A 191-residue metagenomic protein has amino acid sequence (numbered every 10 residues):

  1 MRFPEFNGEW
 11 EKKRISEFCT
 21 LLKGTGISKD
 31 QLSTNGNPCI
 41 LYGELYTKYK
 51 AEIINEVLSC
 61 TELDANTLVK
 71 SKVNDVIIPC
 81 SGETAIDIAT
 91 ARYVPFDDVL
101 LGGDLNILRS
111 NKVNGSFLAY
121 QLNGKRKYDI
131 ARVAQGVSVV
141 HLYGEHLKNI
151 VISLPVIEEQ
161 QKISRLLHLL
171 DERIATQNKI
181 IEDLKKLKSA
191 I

Functional and structural regions predicted by a protein language model:
M1-G8, T176-I191: Short amphipathic coiled-coil heptad-repeat segments
M1-P4, K162-I174: Hydrophobic structural patches
R2, E62, N106-S110, N149-L154: Short, well-ordered beta-strand elements within core beta-sheets of diverse protein domains
R2-T25, N149: Non-catalytic DNA-recognition/assembly elements of restriction-modification systems
S16-K29, G43-V73: Sequence-specific dsDNA recognition surfaces
Y46-V57, V76-L101, G115-Y120, Y128-R132: Short, ligand-facing micro-motifs at secondary-structure edges
V99-L105, Q135-E158: A short glycine-rich beta-alpha junction/loop motif
E159-K162, L187: Short, solvent-exposed linear patches
